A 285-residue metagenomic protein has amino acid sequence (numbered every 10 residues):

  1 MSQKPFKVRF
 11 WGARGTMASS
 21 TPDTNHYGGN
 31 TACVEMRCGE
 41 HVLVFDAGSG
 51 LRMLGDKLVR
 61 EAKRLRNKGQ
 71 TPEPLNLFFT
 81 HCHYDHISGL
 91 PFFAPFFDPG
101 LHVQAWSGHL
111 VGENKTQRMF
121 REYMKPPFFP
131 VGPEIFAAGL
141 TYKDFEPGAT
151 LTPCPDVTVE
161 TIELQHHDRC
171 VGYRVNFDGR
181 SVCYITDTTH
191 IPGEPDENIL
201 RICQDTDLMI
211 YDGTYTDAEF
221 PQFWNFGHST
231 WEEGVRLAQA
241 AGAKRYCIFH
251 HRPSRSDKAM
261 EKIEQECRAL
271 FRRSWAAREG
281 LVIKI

Functional and structural regions predicted by a protein language model:
M1-C183, E194, I199, E261-I285: Binuclear metal-dependent hydrolase catalytic cores
F45, T80, I185-T186, Y211-D212 (+1 more regions): Active-site flanking residues adjacent to catalytic metal/cofactor-binding acidic residues
H190-E279: Cap/insert and terminal regions of metallo-dependent hydrolase folds
